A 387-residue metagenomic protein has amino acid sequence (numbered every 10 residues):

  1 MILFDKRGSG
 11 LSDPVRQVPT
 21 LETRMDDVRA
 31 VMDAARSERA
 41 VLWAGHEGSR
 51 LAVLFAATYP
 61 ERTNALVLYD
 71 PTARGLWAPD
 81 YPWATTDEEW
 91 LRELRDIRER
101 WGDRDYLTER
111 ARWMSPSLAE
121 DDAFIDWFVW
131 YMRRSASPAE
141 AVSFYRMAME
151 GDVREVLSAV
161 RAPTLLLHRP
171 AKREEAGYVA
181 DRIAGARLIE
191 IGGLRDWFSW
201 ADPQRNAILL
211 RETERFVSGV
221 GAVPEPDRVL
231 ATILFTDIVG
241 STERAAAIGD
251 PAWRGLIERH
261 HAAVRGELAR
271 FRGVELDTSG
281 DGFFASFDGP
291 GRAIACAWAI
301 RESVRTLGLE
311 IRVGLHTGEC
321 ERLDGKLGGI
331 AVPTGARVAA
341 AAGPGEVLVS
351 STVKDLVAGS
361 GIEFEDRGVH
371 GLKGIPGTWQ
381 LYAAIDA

Functional and structural regions predicted by a protein language model:
M1-V220: Ligand-binding pocket scaffold of soluble enzyme catalytic domains
R24, L209, L256-H260, C296 (+1 more regions): Hydrophobic alpha-helical membrane-association signature
D126-W130, Y145, T278-F283, H316 (+1 more regions): Short linear capping/connector segments at secondary-structure termini
R187-L188, V274, E363: Conserved beta-strand segments of alpha/beta enzyme cores
I191-G193, T278, S350, R367: Conserved beta-strand termini and adjacent loop/short-helix elements that scaffold enzyme active sites in alpha/beta
G219-W298, E302-S303: Catalytic NTP-binding/metal-coordinating core of nucleotidyl cyclase/transferase enzymes
A222-V223, I385-A387: Long, domain-scale regions corresponding to catalytic signaling modules most often appended to membrane systems
R265, F284-D386: Catalytic beta-strand-to-alpha-helix segment of the class III nucleotidyl cyclase homology domain
